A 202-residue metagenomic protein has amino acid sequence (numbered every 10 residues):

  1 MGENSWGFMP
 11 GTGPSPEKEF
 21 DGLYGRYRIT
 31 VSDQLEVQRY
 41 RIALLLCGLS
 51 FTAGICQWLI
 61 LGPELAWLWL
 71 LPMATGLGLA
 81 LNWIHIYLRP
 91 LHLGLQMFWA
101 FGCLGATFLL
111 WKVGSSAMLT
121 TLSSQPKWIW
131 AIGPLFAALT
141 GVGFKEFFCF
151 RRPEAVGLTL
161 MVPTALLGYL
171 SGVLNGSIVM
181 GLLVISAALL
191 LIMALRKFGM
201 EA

Functional and structural regions predicted by a protein language model:
M1-T75: N-terminal topogenic module of multi-pass integral membrane proteins
L44-I55, M73, L77-A80, C103-L110 (+4 more regions): Helical transmembrane-bundle signal
I60-L61, I86-P90, S116-S123, G143-R151 (+1 more regions): Membrane-interface helix caps and helix-loop-helix hairpins in membrane proteins
L61-T75, M118-G133, L183-V184: Structural signature of hydrophobic alpha-helical transmembrane segments
L70, R89-G102, Q125-I129, R151-L160: Cytoplasmic-side transmembrane-helix entry/capping segments in multi-pass membrane proteins
G78-L91, L139-C149, L195-E201: C-terminal ends of transmembrane helices
N82-L122: Membrane-helix boundary elements
F144-A202: Terminal transmembrane helical module of multi-pass membrane proteins
